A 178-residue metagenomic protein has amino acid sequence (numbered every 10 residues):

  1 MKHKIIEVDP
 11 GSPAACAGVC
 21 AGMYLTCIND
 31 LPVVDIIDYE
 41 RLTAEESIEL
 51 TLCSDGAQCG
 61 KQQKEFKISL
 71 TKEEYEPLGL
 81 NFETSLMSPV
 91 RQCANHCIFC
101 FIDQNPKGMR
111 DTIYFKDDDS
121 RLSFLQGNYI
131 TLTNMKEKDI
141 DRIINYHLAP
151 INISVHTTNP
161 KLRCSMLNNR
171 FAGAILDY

Functional and structural regions predicted by a protein language model:
M1-D9: PDZ/PDZ-like groove recognition
P13-G18, E40-R41: Short, surface-exposed secondary-structure edge patches
A14, G22-L25, L50, L70 (+1 more regions): Terminal peptide-recognition signature
C16-V34: Conserved PDZ fold ligand-binding element
L31-Y39, C59-K67: Short, Lys/Arg- and Gly-enriched loop/turn segments at beta-strand edges
I37-T51, T71-Y75: Short, compositionally biased
S54-G56: Surface-exposed loop/turn motifs at beta-strand-loop junctions within extracellular Ig-like and Fibronectin type III
K61-E65, K72-Y178: Conserved Radical SAM active-site core
